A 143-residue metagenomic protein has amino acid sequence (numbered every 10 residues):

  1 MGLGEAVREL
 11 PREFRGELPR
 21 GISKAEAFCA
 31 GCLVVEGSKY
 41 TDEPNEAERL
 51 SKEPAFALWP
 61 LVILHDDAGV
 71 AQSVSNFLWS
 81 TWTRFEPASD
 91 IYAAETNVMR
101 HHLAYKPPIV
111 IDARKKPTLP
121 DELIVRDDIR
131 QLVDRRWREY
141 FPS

Functional and structural regions predicted by a protein language model:
M1-S143: Charged, compositionally biased interaction regions
